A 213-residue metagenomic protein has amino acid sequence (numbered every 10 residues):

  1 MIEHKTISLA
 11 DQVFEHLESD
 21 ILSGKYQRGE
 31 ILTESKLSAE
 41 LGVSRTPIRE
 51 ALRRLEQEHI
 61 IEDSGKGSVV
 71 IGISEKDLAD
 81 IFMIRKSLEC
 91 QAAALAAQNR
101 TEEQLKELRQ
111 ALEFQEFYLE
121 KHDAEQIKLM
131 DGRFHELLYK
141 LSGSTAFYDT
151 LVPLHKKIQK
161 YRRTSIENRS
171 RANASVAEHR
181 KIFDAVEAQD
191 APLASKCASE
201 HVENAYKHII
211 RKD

Functional and structural regions predicted by a protein language model:
M1-Q98, K140, I210-D213: Short linear motifs at protein or domain termini
M1-T6, A191-D213: C-terminal effector-binding regulatory domain of bacterial HTH transcription factors
S8, K106, E125, S170-N173: Short helix-capping and inter-helix turn/linker motifs at the boundaries of alpha-helical repeat units
A10, A172-V176, N204, I209: Anionic, Ser/Thr-rich low-complexity intrinsically disordered regions
G65, L88, Q110, A174-A177: Alpha-helix N-cap/N′ positions at the starts of helices
I81, Q98, E102-R163, A177-A185 (+2 more regions): Conserved amphipathic alpha-helical segments that form helical-bundle/coiled-coil interaction surfaces
Q159-R162, I166-R169, Y206-D213: Short amphipathic alpha-helical interaction/hinge segments
